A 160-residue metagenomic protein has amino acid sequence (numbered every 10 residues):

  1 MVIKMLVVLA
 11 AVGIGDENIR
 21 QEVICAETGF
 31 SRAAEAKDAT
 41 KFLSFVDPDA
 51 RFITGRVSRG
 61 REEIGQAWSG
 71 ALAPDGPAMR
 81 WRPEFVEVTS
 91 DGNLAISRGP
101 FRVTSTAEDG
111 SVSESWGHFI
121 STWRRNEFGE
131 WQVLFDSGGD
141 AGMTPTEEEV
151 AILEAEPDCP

Functional and structural regions predicted by a protein language model:
V2-P48, P145-P160: Short, low-complexity N-terminal intrinsically disordered segments enriched in polar/charged residues
Q21-E22, A39-N93, P100, S113-E114: A solvent-exposed, acidic/Ser-Thr-rich amphipathic alpha-helical stretch
F30, V57, G138-D140: Residue-level detector of flexible, active-site-proximal loop/helix-junction positions within diverse enzyme catalytic
T54, A107, N126: Acidic surface patches and DE-rich sequence motifs
E84-D91, G138-A141, V150-D158: Glycine-rich beta-strand-turn "strand-cap" elements at beta-sheet edges
V88-A95, G110-S111, W123-W131: A short, structured loop/turn motif at beta-sheet edges
V103-T104: Short glycine/acidic-enriched loop and turn motifs that connect beta-strands
W116-E147: Short beta-strand edge/turn micro-motifs at domain boundaries
